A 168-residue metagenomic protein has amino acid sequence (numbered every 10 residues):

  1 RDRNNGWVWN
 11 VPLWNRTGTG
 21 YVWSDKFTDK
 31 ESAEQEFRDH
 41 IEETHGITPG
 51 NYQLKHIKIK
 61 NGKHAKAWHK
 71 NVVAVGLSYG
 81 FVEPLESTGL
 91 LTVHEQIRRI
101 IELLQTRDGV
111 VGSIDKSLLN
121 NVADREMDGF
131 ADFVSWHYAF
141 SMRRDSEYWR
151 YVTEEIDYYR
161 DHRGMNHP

Functional and structural regions predicted by a protein language model:
D2-K58, S78-T92, G109: Conserved FAD/dinucleotide-binding core of flavoprotein oxidoreductases
N5-W7, Y21, K66, V134 (+1 more regions): Short, low-complexity intrinsically disordered segments
W7, W68, V72, F81 (+2 more regions): Tryptophan-centric aromatic hotspots in well-structured domains and transmembrane helices
K30, D39, T92-R98, A139 (+2 more regions): Solvent-exposed, non-transmembrane amphipathic alpha-helical segments
G62-F130: Conserved mid-domain beta->alpha element of the FAD-binding
E102-P168: Long, low-complexity C-terminal extensions of enzymes
